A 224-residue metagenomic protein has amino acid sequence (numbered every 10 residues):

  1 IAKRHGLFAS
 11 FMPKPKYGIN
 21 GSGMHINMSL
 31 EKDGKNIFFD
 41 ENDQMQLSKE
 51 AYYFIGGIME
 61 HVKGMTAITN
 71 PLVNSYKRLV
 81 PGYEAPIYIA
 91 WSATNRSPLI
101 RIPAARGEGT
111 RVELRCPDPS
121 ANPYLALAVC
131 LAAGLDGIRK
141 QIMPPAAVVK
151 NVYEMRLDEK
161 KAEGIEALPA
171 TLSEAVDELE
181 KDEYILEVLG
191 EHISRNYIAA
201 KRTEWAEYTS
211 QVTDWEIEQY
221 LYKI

Functional and structural regions predicted by a protein language model:
K3, G18-N20, D136: Long amphipathic alpha-helical segments
K3, S22-M24, T94: Short, well-ordered loop/turn elements at secondary-structure boundaries
K3-P15: Gly/Pro-rich turn-and-neighbor structural signature
L7-S10, E31-I224: Catalytic-core signal marking the mid-to-C-terminal active-site face
M12-G34: Histidine-centered divalent-metal-coordination microenvironment in nucleic-acid enzymes
